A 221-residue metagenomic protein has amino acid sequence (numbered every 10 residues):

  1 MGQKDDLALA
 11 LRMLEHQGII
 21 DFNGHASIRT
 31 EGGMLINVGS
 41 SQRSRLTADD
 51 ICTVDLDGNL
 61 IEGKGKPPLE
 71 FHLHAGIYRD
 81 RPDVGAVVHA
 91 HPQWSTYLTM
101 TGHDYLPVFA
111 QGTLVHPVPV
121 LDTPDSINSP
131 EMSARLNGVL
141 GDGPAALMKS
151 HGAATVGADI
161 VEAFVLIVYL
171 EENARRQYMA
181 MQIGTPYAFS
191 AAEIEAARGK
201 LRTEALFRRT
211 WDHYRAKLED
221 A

Functional and structural regions predicted by a protein language model:
M1-A221: Glycine-rich flexible loops
